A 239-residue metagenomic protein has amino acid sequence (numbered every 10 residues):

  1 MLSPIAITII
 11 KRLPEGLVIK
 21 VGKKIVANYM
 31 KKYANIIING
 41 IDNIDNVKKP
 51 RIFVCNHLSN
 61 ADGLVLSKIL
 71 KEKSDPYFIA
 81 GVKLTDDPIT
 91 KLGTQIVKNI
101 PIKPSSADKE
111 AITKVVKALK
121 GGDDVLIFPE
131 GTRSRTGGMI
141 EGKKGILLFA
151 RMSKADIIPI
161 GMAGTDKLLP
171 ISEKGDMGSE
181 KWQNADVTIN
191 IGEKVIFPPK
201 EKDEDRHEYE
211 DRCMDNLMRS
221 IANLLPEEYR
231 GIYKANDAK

Functional and structural regions predicted by a protein language model:
L2-L13, L17, I112-K239: Non-catalytic C-terminal accessory region of glycerolipid acyltransferases and related lyso-lipid remodeling enzymes
S3-K31, K91, Q95-K98: Short hydrophobic helices that act as membrane-entry/anchoring signals
I19, I25-H57: Helix-to-loop junction immediately C-terminal to a conserved catalytic motif
Y29-K31, K71, G93-T94, A118 (+1 more regions): A generic structural signal for well-ordered alpha-helical segments
A34, S105-D108, M139: A conditional alpha-helix N-cap/helix-loop micro-motif detector
I38, G93-T94, I157, I191: Structural signal for hydrophobic
I38-I41, D87, K109-I112: Structural motif corresponding to alpha-helix initiation and N-cap regions
D45-S106: Catalytic core of membrane glycerolipid acyltransferases/transacylases, capturing the structured, soluble-facing
